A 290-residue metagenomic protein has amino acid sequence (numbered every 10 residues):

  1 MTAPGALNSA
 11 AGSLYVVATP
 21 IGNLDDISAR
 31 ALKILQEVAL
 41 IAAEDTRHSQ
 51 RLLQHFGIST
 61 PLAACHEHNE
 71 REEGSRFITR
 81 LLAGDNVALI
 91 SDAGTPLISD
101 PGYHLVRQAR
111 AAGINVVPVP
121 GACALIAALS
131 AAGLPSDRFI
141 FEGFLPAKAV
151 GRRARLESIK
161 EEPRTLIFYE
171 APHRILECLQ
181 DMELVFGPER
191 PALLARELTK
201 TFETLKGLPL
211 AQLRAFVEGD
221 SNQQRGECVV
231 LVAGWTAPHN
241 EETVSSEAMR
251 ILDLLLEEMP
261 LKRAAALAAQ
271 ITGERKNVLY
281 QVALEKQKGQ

Functional and structural regions predicted by a protein language model:
M1-H66: Glycine-rich, flexible N-terminal cofactor/catalytic loop recognition
A11, N86, T165, P172-Q290: A contiguous loop/helix-start segment that scaffolds small-molecule binding in enzyme catalytic cores
S13-V17, A83-S91, F139, R164-F168 (+1 more regions): Generic beta-sheet signal
I34-I41, G113-V117, T165-L166: Short active-site oxyanion
A43, P118-G121, F168, L194: General beta-strand structural signal in soluble alpha/beta enzymes
A64-R71, L145-K148: Conserved helicase motor
G74-C123, A127: Glycine/small-residue-rich loop that forms an oxyanion/phosphate-binding "nest" at active or ligand-binding sites
H104-E162: Class I SAM-dependent methyltransferase SAM-binding "motif I" and its flanking Rossmann-like core
